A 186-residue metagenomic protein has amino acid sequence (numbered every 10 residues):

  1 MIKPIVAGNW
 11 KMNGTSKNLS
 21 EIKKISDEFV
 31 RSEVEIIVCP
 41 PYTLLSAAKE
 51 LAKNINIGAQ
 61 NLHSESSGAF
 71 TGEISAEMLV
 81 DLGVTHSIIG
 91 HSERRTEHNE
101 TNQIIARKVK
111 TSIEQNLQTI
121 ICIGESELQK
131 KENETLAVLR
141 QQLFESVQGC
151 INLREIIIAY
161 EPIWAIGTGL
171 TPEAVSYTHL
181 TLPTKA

Functional and structural regions predicted by a protein language model:
M1-T71: Conserved N-terminal beta1-alpha1 strand-loop-helix module at the mouth
V6-G8, V38, I57-Q60, S87-I89 (+2 more regions): Hydrophobic faces of well-ordered beta-strands that scaffold small-molecule active sites in alpha/beta enzyme cores
K11, P41, L79, H91 (+1 more regions): Conserved, mostly hydrophobic/aromatic
K49-A52, V80-D81, I113-E114, C150-N152: Acidic (Asp/Glu)-rich catalytic clusters
A59-A106: Glycine/small-residue-rich loop that forms an oxyanion/phosphate-binding "nest" at active or ligand-binding sites
E97-T171: Conserved anion-binding
H179-A186: Single conserved hydrophobic/aromatic residue that forms the stacking wall/gate of nucleotide- or nucleobase-binding
